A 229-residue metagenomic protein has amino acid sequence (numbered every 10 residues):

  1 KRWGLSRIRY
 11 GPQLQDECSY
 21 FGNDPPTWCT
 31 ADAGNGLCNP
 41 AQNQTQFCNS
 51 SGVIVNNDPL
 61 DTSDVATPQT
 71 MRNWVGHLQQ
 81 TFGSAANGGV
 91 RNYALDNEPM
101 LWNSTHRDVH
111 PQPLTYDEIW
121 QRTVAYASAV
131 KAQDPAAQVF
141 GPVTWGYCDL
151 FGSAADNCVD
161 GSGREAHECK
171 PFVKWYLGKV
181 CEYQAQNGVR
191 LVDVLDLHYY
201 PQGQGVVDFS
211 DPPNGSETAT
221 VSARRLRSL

Functional and structural regions predicted by a protein language model:
R2-S19, I54-R122, Y126-L150, L195-H198: Mobile, glycine-rich extracellular loop/lid and propeptide segments that shape or gate substrate/ligand access
Q13-Q15, N23, A31, S50 (+9 more regions): Generic signature of intrinsically disordered, low-complexity segments enriched in small/polar residues
S19-D64, N103-L114, N214-L229: Aromatic- and acidic-residue-enriched carbohydrate-binding clefts of CAZyme catalytic domains
Q69-G76, Y116-L229: Noncatalytic carbohydrate-binding groove/subsite architecture in carbohydrate-active enzymes
